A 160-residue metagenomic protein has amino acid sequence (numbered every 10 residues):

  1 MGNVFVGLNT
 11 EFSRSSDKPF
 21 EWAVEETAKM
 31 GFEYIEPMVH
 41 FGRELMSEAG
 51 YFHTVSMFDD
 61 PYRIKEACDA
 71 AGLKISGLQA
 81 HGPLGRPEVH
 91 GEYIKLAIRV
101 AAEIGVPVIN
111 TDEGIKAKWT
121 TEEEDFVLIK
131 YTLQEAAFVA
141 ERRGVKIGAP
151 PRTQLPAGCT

Functional and structural regions predicted by a protein language model:
M1-K18: Boundary/entry segment of secreted carbohydrate-active catalytic domains
G2-V6, E25-F32: A short, Lys/Arg-enriched amphipathic alpha-helix followed by its capping loop at the start of a domain
N9-E11, M38-H40, A80-P83: Acidic/polar N-terminal loop/beta-strand segments that form early-domain functional surfaces
S13-S15, T54-V55, E88, F126-V127: Residue-level marker of alpha-helix boundaries and capping positions
S16-E21, F52-Y62: Aromatic- and glycine-enriched glycan-recognition loops and surfaces that form the carbohydrate-binding subsites
W22-E25, Y34, P61-A70, K74 (+1 more regions): Active-site acidic/histidine proton-transfer and metal-coordination neighborhood in alpha/beta enzyme cores
E33-E44: A short beta-strand-loop structural module common to alpha/beta enzyme folds
E44-T54: N-terminal beta-loop-helix "entrance" segment that forms/cooperates in small-molecule cofactor or anionic ligand
